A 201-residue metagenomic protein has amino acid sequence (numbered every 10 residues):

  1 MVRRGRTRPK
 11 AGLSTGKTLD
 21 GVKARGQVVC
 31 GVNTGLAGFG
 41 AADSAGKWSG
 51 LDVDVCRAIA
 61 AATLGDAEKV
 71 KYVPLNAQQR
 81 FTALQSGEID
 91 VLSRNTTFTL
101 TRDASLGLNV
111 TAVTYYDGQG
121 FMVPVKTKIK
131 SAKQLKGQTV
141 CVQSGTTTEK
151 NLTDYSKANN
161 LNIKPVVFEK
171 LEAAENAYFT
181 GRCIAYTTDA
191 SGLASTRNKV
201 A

Functional and structural regions predicted by a protein language model:
T7-S93: Extracytoplasmic small-molecule ligand-binding "clamshell" domains of the periplasmic binding protein/Venus flytrap
D20, V53-A61, T82, S86 (+6 more regions): Solvent-exposed, polar/charged alpha-helical surfaces in well-ordered, non-transmembrane soluble domains, broadly
V28-V29, D66-E68, S86-N95, Q138-T139 (+1 more regions): Alpha-to-beta junction loops
V28-V32, S49, K133-E149: Short loop->beta-strand "edge-of-pocket" segments that line small-molecule binding or catalytic clefts across diverse
A45, R57-E68, V110, T148-V167 (+1 more regions): Ligand-binding cleft/hinge of the Venus flytrap
G46-D54, L75-Q78, V142-T146, F168-E172 (+1 more regions): Soluble non-cytosolic domains of exported or imported proteins
R57, A61, K69-K133: Acidic, polar ligand-binding/catalytic clefts
Q79, N95-S105, N151-S156, F179-A201: A ligand-binding cleft/hinge motif common to bilobed small-molecule-binding domains
